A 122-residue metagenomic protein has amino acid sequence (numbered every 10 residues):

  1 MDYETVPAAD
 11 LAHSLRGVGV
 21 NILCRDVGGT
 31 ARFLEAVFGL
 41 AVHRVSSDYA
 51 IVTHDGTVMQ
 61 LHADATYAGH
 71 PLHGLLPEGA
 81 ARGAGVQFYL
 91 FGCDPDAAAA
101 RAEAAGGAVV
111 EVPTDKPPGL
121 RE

Functional and structural regions predicted by a protein language model:
M1-V18, L40-F91, A97-E122: Vicinal oxygen chelate
N21-L23: A conserved hydrophobic helix/loop-capping motif in glycosyltransferases and polysaccharide synthases
T30-E35, A102: Conserved active-site tyrosine of GNAT-family acetyltransferases
